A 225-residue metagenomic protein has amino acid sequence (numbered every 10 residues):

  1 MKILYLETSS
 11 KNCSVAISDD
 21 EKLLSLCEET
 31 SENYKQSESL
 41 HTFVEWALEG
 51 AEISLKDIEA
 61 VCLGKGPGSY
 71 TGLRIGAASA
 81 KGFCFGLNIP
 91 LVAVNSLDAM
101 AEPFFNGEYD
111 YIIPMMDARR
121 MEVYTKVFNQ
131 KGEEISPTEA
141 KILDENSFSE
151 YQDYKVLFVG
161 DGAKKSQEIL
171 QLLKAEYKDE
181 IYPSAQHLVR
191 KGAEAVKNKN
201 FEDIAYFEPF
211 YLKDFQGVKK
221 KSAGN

Functional and structural regions predicted by a protein language model:
M1-K65: N-terminal beta-alpha supersecondary unit
K22, E32-K35, P90-P183, Y211 (+1 more regions): Surface "functional belts" at beta-alpha junctions
S31-S39, Y70, R74, A78 (+1 more regions): Residues at secondary-structure transition points
L40, V44-A47, A51, M100-A101 (+3 more regions): Generic hydrophobic alpha-helical segments
A47-A51, G86, F104, A185-V196: Stable alpha-helical structural segments in soluble proteins, enriched in small hydrophobic residues
A60-L91, S96: DPxDG-like acidic metal-binding loop motif
K178-N225: Acyltransferase
